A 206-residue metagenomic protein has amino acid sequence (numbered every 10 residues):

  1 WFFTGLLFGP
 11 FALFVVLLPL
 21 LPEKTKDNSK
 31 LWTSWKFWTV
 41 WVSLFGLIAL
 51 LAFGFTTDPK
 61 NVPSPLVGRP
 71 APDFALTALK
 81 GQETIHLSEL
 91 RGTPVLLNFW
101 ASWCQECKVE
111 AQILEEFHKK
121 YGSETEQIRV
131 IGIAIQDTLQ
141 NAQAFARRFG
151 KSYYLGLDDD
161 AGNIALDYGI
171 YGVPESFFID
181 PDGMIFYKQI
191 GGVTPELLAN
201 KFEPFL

Functional and structural regions predicted by a protein language model:
W1-P22: Hydrophobic, aromatic-rich membrane-embedded alpha-helical segments
D27-D73: N-terminal targeting signals for export/organelle localization
P70, T93-V95, W100-W103, G172: Short pre-active-site segment immediately N-terminal to redox-active cysteine/selenocysteine motifs in thiol-based
F74, V130, L155-G156: Hydrophobic/aromatic anchor residues within beta-strands of the central parallel beta-sheet of Rossmann-like
F74-V95, H118-K119: A short beta-strand-turn-helix
K108-F149, D159-L166: Structural microenvironment flanking redox-active thiols in thiol-disulfide oxidoreductases
A144-S152, D158-L206: Thiol/disulfide oxidoreductase modules built on the thioredoxin-like
